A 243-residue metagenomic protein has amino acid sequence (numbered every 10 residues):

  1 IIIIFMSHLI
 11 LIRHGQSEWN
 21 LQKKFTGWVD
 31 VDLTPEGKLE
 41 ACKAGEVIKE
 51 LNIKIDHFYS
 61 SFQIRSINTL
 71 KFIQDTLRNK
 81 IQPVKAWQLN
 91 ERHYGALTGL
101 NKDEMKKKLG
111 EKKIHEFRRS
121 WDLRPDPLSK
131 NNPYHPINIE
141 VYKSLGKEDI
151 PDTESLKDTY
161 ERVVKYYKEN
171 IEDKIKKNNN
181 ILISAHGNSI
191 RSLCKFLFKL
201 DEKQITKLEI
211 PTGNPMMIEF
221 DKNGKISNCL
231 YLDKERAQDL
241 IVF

Functional and structural regions predicted by a protein language model:
I1-F5: Short, Lys/Arg-enriched N-terminal segments with co-localized hydrophobic residues within the first ~10-30 amino acids
S7-Q16: Short coil-to-beta-strand
L9, I67, D75-L77, I150 (+1 more regions): Active-site-adjacent alpha-helix immediately C-terminal to a catalytic or transition-state-stabilizing loop
H14, Q88, H186: Active-site glycine-centered loops adjacent to acidic/histidine catalytic or metal-binding residues that shape
Q16-Q74, K147-K165, K207: Loop-to-helix element that buttresses phosphate recognition and phosphoryl-transfer chemistry
C42-P136, Y142-S144, K195-E219, V242-F243: Phosphate-coordination/substrate-recognition cap region in phosphate-metabolizing enzymes
N223-R236: Short, well-ordered strand-loop elements centered on a beta-strand within folded domains, enriched for acidic residues
E235-F243: Short, cationic low-complexity segments
